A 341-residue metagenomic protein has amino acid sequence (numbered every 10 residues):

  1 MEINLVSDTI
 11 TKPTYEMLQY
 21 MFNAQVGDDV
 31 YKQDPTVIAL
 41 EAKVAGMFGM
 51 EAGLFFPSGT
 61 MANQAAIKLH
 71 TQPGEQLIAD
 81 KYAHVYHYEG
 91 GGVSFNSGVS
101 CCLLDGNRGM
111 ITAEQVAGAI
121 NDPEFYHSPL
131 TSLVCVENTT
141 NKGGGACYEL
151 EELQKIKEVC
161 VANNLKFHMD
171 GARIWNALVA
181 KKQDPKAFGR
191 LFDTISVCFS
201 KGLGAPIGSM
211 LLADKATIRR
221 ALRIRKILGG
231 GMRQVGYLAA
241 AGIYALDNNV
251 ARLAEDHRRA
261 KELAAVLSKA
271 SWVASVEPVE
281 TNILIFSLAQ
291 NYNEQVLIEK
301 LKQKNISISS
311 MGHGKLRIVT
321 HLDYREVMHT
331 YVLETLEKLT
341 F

Functional and structural regions predicted by a protein language model:
M1-A289, Q295-E299, K304, S309-Y324 (+1 more regions): Conserved PLP-enzyme active-site core in the AAT-like
